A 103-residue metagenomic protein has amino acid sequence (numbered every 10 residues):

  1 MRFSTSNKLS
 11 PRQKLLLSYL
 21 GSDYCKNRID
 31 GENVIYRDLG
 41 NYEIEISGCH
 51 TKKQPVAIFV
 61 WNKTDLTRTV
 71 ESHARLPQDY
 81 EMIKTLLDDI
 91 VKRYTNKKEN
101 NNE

Functional and structural regions predicted by a protein language model:
M1-G40, W61-E81, K97-E103: Negatively charged, low-complexity tracts enriched in Asp/Glu with abundant Ser/Thr
Y42-K63: A short, structured beta-strand/loop element
D79-I90: A short, charged, amphipathic alpha-helix used as a generic interaction element across diverse proteins
D89-R93, K97: C-terminal alpha-helix
